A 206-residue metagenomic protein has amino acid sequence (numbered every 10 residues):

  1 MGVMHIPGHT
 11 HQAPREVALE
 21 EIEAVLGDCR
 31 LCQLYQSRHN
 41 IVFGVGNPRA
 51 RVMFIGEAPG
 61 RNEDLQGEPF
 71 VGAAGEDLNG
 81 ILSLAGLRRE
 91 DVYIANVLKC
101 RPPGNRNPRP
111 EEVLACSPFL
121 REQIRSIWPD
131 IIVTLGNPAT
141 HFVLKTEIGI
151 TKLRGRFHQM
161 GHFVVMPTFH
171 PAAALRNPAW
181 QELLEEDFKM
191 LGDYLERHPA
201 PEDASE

Functional and structural regions predicted by a protein language model:
G2-E206: A polyanion-binding, active-site-adjacent surface
